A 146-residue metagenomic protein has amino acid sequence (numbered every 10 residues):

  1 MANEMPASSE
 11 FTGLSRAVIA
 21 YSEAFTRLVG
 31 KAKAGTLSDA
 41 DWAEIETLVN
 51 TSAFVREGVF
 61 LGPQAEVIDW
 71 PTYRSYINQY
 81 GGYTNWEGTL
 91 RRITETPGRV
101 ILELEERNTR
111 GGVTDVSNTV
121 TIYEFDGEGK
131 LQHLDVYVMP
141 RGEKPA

Functional and structural regions predicted by a protein language model:
M1-T51, P145-A146: Short, low-complexity N-terminal intrinsically disordered segments enriched in polar/charged residues
A2-E10, R16, S75-A146: A beta-strand edge to alpha-helix "cap/lid" segment located at domain peripheries
M5, S15, I19, T36 (+6 more regions): Generic detection of intrinsically disordered/low-complexity segments and helix-coil linkers/edges
T26, G58, M139: Flexible loop residues that form catalytic and substrate-binding hotspots at small-molecule/glycan-binding clefts
L28-A32, R56, R107-N108: Alpha-helix C-capping/helix-to-loop hinge sites
D39-P97: A solvent-exposed, acidic/Ser-Thr-rich amphipathic alpha-helical stretch
